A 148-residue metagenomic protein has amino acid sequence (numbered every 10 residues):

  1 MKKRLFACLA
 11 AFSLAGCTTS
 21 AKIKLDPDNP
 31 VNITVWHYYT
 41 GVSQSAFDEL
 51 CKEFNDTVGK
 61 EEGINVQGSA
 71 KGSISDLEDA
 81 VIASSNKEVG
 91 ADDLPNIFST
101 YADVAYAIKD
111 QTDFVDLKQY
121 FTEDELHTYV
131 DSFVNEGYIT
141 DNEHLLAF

Functional and structural regions predicted by a protein language model:
M1-R4: Positively charged n-region of N-terminal signal peptides that target proteins for export
F6-L9, C17-D110, D124-T128: Conserved N-terminal structural module of periplasmic/extracytoplasmic solute-binding proteins
T100-F148: Hinge/lid segment of periplasmic solute-binding proteins
